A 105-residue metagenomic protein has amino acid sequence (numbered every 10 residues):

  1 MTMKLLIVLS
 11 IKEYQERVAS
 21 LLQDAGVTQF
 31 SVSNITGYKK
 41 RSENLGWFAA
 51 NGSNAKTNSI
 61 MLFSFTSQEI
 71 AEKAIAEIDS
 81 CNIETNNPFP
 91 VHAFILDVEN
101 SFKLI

Functional and structural regions predicted by a protein language model:
M1-I105: Positively charged, small/polar-rich N-terminal and surface patches that mediate targeting and assembly and bind
